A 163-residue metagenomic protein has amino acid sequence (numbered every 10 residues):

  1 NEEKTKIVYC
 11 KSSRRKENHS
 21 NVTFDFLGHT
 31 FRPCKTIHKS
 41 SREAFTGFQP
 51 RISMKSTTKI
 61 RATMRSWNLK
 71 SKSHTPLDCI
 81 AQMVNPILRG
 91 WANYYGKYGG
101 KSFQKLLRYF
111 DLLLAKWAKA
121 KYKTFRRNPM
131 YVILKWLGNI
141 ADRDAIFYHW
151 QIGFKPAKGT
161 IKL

Functional and structural regions predicted by a protein language model:
N1-L163: Non-catalytic terminal/accessory segments
